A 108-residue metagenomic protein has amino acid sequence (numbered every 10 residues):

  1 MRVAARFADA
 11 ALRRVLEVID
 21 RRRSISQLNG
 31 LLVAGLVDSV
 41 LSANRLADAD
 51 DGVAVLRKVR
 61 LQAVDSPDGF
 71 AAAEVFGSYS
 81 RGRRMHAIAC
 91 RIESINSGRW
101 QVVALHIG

Functional and structural regions predicted by a protein language model:
M1-D50: Core segments of small alpha/beta cavity-forming domains
I25-G35, R57, G98, I107-G108: Amphipathic, hydrophobic secondary-structure cores in small proteins
L41, A73-V75, H106-G108: Extended alpha-helical regions
D48-M85: Surface-exposed, charged secondary-structure patches
H86-G108: Short beta-strand edge/turn micro-motifs at domain boundaries
